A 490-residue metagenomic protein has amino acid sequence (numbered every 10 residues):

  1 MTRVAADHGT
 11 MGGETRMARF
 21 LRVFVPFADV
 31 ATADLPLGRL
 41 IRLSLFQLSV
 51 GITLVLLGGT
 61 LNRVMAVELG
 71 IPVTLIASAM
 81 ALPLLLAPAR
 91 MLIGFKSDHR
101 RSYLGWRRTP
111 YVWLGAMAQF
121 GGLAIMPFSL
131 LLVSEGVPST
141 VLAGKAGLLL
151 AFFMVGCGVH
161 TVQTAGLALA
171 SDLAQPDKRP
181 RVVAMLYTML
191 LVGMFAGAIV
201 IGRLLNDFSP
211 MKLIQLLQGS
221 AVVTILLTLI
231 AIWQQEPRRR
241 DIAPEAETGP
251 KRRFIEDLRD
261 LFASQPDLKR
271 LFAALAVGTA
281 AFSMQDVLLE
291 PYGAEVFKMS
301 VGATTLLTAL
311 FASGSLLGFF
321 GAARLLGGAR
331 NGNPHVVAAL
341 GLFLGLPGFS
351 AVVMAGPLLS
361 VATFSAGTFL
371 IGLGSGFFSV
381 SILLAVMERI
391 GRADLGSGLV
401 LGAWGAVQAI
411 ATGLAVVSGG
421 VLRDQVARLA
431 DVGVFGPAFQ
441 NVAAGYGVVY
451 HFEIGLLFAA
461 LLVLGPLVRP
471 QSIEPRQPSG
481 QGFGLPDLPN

Functional and structural regions predicted by a protein language model:
M1-L37, G136, L142-F153, T161-V162 (+6 more regions): Intracellular loop-helix junctions on the cytosolic face of multi-pass helical membrane proteins
G59-L75, V287-T304: Short amphipathic helix-loop junctions that connect adjacent transmembrane helices in Major Facilitator Superfamily/SLC
L86-R90, Q119, P180-L205, W404-G419: Glycine-rich segments within core transmembrane alpha-helices of 12-TM secondary carriers
P88-G105, L205, G318-P334: Helix-to-loop junctions at the C-terminal end of transmembrane segments in multipass secondary transporters
H99-A118, V137, G327-F343: Cytoplasmic membrane-interface "Motif A"-like loop-to-helix N-cap segments of 12-TM Major Facilitator Superfamily
G105-P110, P138-A143, G202-V222, N333-V336 (+1 more regions): A membrane-interface helix-boundary motif in multi-pass transporters
V112-L142, F343-L359: C-terminal ends and interior cores of transmembrane alpha-helices in multi-pass membrane transporters/permeases
H335-I382: C-terminal transmembrane helical hairpin of 12-TM major facilitator-type secondary transporters
